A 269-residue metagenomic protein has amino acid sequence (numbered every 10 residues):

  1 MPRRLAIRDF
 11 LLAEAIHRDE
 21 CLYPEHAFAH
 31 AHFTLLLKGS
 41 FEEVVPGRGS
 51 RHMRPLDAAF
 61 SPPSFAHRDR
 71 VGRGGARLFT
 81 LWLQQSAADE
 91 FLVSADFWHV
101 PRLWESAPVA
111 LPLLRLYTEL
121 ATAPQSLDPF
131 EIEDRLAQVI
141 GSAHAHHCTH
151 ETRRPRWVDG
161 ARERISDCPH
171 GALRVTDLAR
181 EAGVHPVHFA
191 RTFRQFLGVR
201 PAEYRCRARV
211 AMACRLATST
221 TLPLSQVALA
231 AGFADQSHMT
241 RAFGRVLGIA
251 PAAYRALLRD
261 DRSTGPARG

Functional and structural regions predicted by a protein language model:
M1-W98: N-terminal regulatory/effector-sensing and dimerization cores that precede helix-turn-helix DNA-binding domains
L22-P24, W98-L103, Q125-F130, C148 (+5 more regions): Jelly-roll (double-stranded beta-helix
H32, H188, Q236-H238: Glutamine-centric residue-chemistry signal
V93-T152: Amphipathic alpha-helical segments enriched in hydrophobic/aromatic residues interleaved with Lys/Arg
V109-A123, W157-C168, M212, L216-T220: Solvent-exposed, amphipathic alpha-helical segments
C148-R156, R191, V199-A208: Short, Lys/Arg-enriched anionic-surface-contact patches
E163-T176, Q195-T240, V246-I249, A253-G269: Terminal helix-turn-helix DNA-binding modules in bacterial transcription factors
A179-H185: Helix-turn-helix
